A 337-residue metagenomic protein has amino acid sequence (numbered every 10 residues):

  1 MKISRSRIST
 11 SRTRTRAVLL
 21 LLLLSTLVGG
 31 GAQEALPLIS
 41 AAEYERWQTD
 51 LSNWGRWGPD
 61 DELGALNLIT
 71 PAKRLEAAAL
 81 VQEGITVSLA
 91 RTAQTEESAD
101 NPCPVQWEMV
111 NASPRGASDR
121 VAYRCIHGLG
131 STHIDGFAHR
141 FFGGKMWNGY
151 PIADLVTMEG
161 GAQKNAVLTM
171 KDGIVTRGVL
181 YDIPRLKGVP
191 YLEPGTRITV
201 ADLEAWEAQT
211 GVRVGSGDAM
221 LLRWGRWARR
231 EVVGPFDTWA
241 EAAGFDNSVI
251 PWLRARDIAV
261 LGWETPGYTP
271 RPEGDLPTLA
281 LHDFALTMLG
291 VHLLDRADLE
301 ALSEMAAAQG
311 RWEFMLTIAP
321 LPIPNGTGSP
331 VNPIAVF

Functional and structural regions predicted by a protein language model:
M1-T13: N-terminal secretory signal peptides that target proteins for export/translocation
T13-V18, T86: Intrinsically disordered low-complexity regions specifically enriched for long asparagine
A17-T26: Bacterial N-terminal signal peptides
V28-A32: Sec/Tat signal peptide C-region and signal peptidase I cleavage site
Q33-F337: Active-/binding-site microenvironments in catalytic and ligand-binding cores
